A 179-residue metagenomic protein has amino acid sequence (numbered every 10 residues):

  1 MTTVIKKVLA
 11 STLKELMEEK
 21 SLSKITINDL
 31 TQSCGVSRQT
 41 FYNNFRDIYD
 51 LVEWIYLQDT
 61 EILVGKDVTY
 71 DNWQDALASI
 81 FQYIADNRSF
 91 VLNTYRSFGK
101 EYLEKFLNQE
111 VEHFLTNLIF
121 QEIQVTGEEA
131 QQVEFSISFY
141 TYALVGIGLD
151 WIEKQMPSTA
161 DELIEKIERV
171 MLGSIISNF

Functional and structural regions predicted by a protein language model:
M1-K20, K24-I27, S33-F179: Alpha-helical bundle regulatory/interaction domains
